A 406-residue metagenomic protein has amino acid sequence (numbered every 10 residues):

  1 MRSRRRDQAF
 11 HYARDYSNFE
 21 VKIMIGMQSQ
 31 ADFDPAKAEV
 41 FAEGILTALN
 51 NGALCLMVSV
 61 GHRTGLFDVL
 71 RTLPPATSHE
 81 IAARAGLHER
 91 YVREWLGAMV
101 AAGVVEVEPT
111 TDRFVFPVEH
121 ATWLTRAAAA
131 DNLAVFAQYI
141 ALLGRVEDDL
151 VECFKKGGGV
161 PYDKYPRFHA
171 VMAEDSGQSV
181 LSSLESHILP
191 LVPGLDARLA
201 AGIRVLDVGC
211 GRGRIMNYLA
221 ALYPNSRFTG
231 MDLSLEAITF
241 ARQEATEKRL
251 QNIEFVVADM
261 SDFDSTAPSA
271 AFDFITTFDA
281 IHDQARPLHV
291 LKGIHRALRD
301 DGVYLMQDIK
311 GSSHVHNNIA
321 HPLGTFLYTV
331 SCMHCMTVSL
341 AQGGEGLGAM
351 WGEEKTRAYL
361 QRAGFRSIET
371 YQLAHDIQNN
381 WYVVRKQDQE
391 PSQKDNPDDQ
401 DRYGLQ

Functional and structural regions predicted by a protein language model:
D32, A36, E43-A53, M57-T64 (+2 more regions): Conserved Class I S-adenosyl-L-methionine-dependent methyltransferase catalytic core
P75-A83: Short acidic, hydrophobic short linear motifs in intrinsically disordered regions
L87-A98: Short amphipathic alpha-helical interaction segments
L133, L143-H282, P287-H289: Conserved adenosyl
R204, G302-V303: Short glycine-centered segments of the SAM/dcSAM-binding site in methyltransferase folds
L288-D300: A short glycine-rich, Lys/Arg-flanked "PGG" loop and its adjoining helix->strand segment in the class I
Q307-R362: C-terminal alpha-helical "lid/dimerization" subdomain adjacent to the S-adenosyl-L-methionine
A363-D395, D401-L405: Core SAM-dependent methyltransferase catalytic element
